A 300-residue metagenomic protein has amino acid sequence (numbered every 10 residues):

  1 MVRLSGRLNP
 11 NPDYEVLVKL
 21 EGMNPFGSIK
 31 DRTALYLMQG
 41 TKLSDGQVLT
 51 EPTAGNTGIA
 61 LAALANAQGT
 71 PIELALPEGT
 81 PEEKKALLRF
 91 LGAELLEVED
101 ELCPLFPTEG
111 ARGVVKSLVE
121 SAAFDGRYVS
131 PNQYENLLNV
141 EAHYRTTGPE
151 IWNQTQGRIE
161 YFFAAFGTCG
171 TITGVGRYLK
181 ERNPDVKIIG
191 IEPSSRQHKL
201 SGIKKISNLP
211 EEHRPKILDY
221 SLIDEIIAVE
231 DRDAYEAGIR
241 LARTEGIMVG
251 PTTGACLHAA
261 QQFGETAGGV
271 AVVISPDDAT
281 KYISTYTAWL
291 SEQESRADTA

Functional and structural regions predicted by a protein language model:
M1-A300: PLP-dependent amino-acid enzyme catalytic core
